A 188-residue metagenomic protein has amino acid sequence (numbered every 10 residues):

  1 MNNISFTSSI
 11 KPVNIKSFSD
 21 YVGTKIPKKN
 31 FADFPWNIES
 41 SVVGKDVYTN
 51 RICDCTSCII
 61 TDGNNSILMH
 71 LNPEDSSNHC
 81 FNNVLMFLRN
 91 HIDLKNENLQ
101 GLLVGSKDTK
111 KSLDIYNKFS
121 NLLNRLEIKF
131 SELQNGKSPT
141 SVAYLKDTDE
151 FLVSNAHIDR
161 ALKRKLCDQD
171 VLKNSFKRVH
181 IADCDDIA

Functional and structural regions predicted by a protein language model:
M1-V13, D186-A188: Non-Sec secretion/translocation targeting segments of pathogen effectors
S19-N50: Phosphate-centric recognition/catalysis
S40-S41, T49-I52, I60, Q134 (+1 more regions): Solvent-exposed alpha-helices and their adjacent loops that cap or buttress functional pockets in soluble metabolic
G44-L94: Conserved mixed alpha/beta catalytic, RNA-binding, or beta-rich assembly cores of soluble enzyme, regulatory
N72-D75, G105-T109, K137: Acidic, glycine-rich active-site loops and adjacent beta-strand->loop/helix elements that engage anionic groups
N90-N96, D108-L113: Hydrophobic, low-charge alpha-helical segments
E97-G105: Short glycine-rich phosphate-binding loop at a beta-alpha junction
K110-A188: Divalent-metal-activated hydrolytic enzyme cores
